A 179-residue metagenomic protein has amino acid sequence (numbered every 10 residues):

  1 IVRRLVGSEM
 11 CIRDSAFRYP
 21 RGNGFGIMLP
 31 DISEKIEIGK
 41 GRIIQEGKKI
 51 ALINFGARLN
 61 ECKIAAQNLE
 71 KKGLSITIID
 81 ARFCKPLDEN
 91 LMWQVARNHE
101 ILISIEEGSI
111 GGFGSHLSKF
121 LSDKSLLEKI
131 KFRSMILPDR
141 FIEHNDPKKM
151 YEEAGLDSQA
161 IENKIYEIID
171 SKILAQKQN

Functional and structural regions predicted by a protein language model:
I1-G7, C11-I12: Single conserved hydrophobic/aromatic residue that forms the stacking wall/gate of nucleotide- or nucleobase-binding
R13-N179: Thiamine diphosphate
